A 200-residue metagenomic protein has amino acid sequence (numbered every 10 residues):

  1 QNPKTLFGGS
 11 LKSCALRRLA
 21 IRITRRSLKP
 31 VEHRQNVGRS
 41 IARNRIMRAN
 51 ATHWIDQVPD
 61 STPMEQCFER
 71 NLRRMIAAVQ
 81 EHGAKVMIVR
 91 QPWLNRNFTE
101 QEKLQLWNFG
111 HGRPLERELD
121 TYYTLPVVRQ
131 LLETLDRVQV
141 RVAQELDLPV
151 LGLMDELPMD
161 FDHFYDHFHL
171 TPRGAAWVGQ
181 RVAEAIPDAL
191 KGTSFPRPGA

Functional and structural regions predicted by a protein language model:
Q1-V140, P158-F161, P196: Serine-dependent acyl-ester chemistry module
F68, L146-P149, F164-A200: Histidine-centered active-site loop/cap adjacent to the catalytic His in serine esterases/O-acetyl transfer systems
I76, Q139-V140, M154, G179 (+2 more regions): Non-transmembrane alpha-helical segments in soluble domains of secreted/periplasmic/extracellular proteins
H82, E145-L146: Structured helix-beta-strand junction loops
L148-M159: Active-site-adjacent bridging/hinge elements
